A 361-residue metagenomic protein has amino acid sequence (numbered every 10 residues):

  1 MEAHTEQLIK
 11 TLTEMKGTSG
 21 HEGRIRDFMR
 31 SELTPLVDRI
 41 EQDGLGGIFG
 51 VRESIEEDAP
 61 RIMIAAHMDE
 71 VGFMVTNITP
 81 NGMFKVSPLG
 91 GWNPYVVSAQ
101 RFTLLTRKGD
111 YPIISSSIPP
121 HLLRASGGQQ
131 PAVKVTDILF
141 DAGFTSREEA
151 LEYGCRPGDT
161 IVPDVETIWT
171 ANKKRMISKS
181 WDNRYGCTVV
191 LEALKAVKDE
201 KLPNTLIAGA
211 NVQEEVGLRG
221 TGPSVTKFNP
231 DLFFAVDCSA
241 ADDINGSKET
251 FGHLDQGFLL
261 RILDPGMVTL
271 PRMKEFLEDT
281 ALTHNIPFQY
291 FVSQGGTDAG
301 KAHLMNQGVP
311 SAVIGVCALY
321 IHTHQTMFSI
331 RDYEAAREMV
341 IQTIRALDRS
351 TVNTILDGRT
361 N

Functional and structural regions predicted by a protein language model:
M1-N361: N-terminal hydrophobic/helix-forming segments and targeting peptides
